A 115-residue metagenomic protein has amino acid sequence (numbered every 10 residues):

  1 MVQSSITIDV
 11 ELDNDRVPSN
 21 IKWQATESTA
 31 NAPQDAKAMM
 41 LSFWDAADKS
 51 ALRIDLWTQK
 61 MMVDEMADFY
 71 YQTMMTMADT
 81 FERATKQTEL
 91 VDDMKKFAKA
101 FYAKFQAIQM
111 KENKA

Functional and structural regions predicted by a protein language model:
M1-I6: Structured beta-strand/loop patches that form or line metal/cofactor-binding pockets in enzymes
D13: Acidic surface patches and DE-rich sequence motifs
S19-K86: Active-site- and interface-proximal helix/loop "cap" or "latch" segments in soluble metabolic and energy-transducing
D79-A115: C-terminal charged interaction modules
